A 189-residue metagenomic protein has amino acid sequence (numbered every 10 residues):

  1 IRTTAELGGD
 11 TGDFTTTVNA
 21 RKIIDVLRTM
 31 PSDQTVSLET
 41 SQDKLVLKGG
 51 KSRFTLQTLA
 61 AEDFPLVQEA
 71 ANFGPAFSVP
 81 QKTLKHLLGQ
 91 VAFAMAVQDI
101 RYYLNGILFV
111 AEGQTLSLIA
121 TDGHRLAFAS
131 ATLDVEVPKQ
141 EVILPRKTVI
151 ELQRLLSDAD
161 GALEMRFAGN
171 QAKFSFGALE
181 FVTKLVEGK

Functional and structural regions predicted by a protein language model:
I1-K189: Structural preference for solvent-exposed beta-strand-turn elements and adjacent flexible terminal/loop segments within
